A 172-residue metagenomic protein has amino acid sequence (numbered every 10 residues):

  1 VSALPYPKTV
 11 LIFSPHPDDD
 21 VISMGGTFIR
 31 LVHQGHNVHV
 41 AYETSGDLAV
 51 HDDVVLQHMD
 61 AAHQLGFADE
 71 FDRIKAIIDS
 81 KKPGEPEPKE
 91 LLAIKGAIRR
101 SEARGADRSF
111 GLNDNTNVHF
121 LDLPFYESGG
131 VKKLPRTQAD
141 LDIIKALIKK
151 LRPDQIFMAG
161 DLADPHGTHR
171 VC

Functional and structural regions predicted by a protein language model:
V1-P17, V21-C172: Active-site beta-strand->loop->alpha-helix modules in alpha/beta enzyme cores, enriched in Gly/His/Asp(Glu)
